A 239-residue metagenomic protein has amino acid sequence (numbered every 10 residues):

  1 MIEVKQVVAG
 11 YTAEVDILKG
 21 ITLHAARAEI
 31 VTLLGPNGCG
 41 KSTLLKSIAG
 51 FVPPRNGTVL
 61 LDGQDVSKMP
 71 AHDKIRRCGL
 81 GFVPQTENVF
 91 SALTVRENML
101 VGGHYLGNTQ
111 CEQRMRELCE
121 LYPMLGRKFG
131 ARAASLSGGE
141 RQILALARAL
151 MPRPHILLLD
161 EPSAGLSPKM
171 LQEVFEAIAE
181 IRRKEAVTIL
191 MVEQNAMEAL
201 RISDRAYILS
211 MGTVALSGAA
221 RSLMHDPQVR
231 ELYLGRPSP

Functional and structural regions predicted by a protein language model:
M1-V4, V8-G20, R27-T32, G50-F51 (+2 more regions): A short, flexible loop at the N-terminus of ABC-type nucleotide-binding domains that lies
T12-A13, L93-Q113, L121-P123, G218 (+1 more regions): ABC-type ATPase nucleotide-binding domains, specifically the catalytic core motifs of the NBD
L34-P36: The feature captures the beta-strand-to-loop junction immediately N-terminal to the Walker
T58-K74: ABC ATPase NBD Q-loop/coupling interface
L93, L136, A149-L150: ABC ATPase signature
R132-L136, E140: Conserved ABC ATPase signature
M151-H155: A short, proline-enriched helix->beta-strand linker immediately N-terminal to the Walker B motif in ABC-type P-loop
L157-E161: Catalytic Walker B motif of ABC-type/P-loop ATPase nucleotide-binding domains
